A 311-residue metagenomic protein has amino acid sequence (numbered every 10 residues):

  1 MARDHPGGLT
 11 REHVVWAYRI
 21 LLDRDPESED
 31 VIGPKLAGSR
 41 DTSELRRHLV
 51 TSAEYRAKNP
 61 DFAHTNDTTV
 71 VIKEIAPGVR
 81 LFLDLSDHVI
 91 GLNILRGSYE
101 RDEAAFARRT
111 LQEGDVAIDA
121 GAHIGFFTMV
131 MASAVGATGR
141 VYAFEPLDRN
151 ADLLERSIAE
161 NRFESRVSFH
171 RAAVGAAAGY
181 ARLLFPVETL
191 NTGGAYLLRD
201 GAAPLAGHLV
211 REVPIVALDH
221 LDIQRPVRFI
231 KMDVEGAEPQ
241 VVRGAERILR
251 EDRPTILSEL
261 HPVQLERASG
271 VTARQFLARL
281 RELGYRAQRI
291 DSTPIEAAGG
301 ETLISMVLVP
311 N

Functional and structural regions predicted by a protein language model:
M1-P60: Substrate/cofactor-recognition hotspot
G7-L9, G38-S43, T51, Y55-N311: Phosphate/nucleotide-binding beta-alpha loop and adjacent structural elements of enzyme active sites
